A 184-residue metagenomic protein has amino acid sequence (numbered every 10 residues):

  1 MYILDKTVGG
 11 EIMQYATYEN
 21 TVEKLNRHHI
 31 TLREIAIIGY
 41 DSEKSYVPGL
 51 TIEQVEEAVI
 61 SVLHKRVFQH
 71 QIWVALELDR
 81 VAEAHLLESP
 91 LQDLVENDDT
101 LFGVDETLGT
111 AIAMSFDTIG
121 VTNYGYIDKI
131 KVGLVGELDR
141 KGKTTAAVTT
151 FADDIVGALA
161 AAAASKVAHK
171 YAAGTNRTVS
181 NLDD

Functional and structural regions predicted by a protein language model:
M1-I12: Short, Lys/Arg-enriched N-terminal segments with co-localized hydrophobic residues within the first ~10-30 amino acids
E11-Q14, H28, P48, I52 (+5 more regions): Intrinsic-disorder-associated interaction segments
E11-Q14, Y18, G120, G125: Internal, hydrophobic cores of structured domains that mediate oligomerization or house catalytic pockets within large
Q14-R80: N-terminal interaction modules that seed assembly of large macromolecular complexes
I37-D41, V74-A75, T110-D117, D154-A162: Short, hydrophobic/amphipathic alpha-helical patches that form generic packing surfaces within helical domains
D41, A82-L91, V95, V135-V148: Aliphatic-rich, non-membrane protein domains
Q54-V132: Long, charge-patterned amphipathic interaction tracts in eukaryotic proteins
T122-D184: Glycine-rich, aromatic-bearing surface loops/beta-hairpins
